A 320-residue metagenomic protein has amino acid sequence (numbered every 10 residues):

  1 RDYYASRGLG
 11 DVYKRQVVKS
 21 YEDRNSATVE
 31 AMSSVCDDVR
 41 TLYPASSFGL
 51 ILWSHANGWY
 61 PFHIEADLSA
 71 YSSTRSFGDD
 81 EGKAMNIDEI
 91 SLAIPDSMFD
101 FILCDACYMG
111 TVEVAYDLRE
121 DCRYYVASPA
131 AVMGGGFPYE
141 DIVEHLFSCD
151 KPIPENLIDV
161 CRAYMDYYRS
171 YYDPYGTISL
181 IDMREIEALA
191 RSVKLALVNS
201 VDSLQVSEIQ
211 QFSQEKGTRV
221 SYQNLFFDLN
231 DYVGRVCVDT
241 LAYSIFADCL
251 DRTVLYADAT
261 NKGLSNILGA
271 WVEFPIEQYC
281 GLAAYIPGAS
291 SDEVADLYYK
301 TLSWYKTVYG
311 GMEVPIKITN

Functional and structural regions predicted by a protein language model:
D2-Y13: Single conserved hydrophobic/aromatic residue that forms the stacking wall/gate of nucleotide- or nucleobase-binding
K14-E22: Acidic/histidine-rich, surface-exposed loop or edge segments in extracytoplasmic proteins
R24-T28, M32-S34: Cleft-lining beta-strand/loop regions that shape enzyme active-site pockets
C36-S46: Short amphipathic alpha-helices and their capping/turn segments at secondary-structure boundaries
T41, E65-N320: Terminal, contiguous helix-loop blocks that mediate binding/assembly
Y43-P44, N57-H63: Replace "Mg2+/Mn2+-dependent" with "divalent metal-dependent
S47-G49, F101: Structural motif
S54-Y60, C107-T111: Gly/Ser/Thr-rich loops at beta-strand to alpha-helix junctions that form or flank small-molecule/cofactor-binding
